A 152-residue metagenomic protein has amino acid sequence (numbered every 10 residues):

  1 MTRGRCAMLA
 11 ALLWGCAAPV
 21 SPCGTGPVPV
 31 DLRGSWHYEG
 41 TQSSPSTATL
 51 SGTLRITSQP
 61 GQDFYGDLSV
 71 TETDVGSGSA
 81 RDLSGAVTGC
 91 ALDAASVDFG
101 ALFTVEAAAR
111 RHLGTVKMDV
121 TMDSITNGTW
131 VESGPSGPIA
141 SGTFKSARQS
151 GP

Functional and structural regions predicted by a protein language model:
M1-A18: Sec-dependent bacterial lipoprotein signal peptides
V20-G24, L54, A80-T88, I125-P152: Edge beta-strand at a domain terminus
S21-H37, T57-G61, M122, Q149-P152: N-terminal helix-cap/turn-to-beta initiation motif at the start of protein domains
P27-L50, T126-W130: Tryptophan-anchored aromatic micro-motifs
Q42-S44, D67-S77, F103-A107, W130-I139: Short, solvent-exposed aromatic-acidic interface loops
S46-C90: N-terminal glycine/threonine-rich, aromatic-flanked beta-hairpin/loop signature
S46-S51, S77-S84, A108-K117, P138-K145: Amphipathic hydrophobic-ligand
A91-S124, T129-G134: Acidic, glycine-rich flexible loop segments
